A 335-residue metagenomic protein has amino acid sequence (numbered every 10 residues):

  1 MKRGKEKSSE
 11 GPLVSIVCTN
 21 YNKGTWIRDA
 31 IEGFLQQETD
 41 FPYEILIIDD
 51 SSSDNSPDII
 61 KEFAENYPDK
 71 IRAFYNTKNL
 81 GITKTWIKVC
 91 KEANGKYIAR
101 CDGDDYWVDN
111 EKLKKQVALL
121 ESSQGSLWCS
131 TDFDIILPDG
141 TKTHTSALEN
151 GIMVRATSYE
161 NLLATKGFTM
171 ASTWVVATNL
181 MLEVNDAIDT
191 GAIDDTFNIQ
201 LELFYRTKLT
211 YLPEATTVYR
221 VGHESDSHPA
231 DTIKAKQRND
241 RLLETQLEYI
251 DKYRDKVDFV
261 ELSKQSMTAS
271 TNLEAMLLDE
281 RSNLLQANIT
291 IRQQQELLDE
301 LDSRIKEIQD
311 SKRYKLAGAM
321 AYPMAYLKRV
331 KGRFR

Functional and structural regions predicted by a protein language model:
P12-S15, E44, N198: Cell-envelope/extracellular polymer assembly enzymes that use nucleotide-activated donors
E32-P42: Short, acidic, metal-binding catalytic loop of nucleotide-sugar glycosyltransferases
D49-D58, K78, D102: A conserved acidic beta->alpha catalytic loop
N76-A93, K115: Glycine-rich, basic loop-to-helix element that forms the pyrophosphate-binding segment of sugar-nucleotide handling
I98: Short aromatic/hydrophobic "clamp" motif used to bind/position activated sugar donors
E111-H144: Conserved donor NDP-sugar-binding/catalytic core segment of glycosyltransferases
T131, N150-L242: Conserved nucleotide-sugar donor-binding catalytic segment
D255-R335: Boundary detector for helix-to-coil junctions that initiate low-complexity/charged tails
